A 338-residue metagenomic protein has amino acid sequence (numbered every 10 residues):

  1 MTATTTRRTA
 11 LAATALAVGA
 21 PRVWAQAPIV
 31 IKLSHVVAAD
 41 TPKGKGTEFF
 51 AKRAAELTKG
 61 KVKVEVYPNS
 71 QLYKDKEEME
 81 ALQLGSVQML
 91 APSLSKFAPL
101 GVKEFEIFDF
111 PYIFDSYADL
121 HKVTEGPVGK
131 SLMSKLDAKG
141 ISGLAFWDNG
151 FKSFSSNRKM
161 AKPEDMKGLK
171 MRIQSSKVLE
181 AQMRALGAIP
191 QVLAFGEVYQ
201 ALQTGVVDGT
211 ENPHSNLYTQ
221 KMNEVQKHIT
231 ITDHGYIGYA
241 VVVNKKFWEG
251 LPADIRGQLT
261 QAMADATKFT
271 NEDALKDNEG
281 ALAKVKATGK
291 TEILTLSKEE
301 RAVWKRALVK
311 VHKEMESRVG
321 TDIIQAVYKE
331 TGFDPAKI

Functional and structural regions predicted by a protein language model:
T2-T4, L11-T14, W24-D119, P127-K130 (+1 more regions): N-terminal secretory/targeting leader peptides
